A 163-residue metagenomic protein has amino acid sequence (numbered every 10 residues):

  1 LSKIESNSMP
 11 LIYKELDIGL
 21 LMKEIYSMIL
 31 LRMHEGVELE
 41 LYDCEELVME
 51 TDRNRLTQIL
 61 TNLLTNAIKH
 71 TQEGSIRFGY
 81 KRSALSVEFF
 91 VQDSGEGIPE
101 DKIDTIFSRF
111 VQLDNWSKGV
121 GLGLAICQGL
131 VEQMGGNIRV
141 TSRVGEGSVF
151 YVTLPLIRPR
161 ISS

Functional and structural regions predicted by a protein language model:
S2-Y13: Helix-loop junction within the histidine kinase core
I12-D17, H34-L47: Conserved catalytic submotifs in the C-terminal HATPase_c
A67-I68: Short helix-loop "hinge" at the ATP-lid/N-box region of the Bergerat-fold HATPase_c
S75-L85: Short beta-strand/loop element within the Bergerat-fold HATPase_c
I98-F110, F150: Short conserved segment of the HATPase_c
G123, C127: Short alpha-helical Gxxx[C/S/T] motif in the catalytic ATP-binding
